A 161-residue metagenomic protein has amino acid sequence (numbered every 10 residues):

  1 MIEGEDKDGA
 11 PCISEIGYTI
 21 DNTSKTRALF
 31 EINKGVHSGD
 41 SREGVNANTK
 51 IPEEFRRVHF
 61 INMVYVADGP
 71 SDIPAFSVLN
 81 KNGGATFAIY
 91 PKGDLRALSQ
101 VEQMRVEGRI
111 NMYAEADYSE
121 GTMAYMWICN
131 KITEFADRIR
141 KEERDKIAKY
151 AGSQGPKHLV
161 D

Functional and structural regions predicted by a protein language model:
M1-D161: C-terminal cap/substrate-recognition subdomain and adjoining C-terminal extension of metal-dependent phosphatase-like
